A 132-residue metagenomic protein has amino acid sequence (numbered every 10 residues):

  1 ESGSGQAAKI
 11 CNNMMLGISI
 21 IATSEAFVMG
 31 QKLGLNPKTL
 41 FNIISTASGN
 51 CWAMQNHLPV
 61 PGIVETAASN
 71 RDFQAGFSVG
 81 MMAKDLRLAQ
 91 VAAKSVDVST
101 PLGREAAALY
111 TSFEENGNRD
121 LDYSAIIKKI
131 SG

Functional and structural regions predicted by a protein language model:
E1: Short beta-strand->loop
S4-E105, L109-G132: Helical "substrate-binding/catalytic lid" subdomain of Rossmann-like NAD(P)-dependent dehydrogenases/reductases
